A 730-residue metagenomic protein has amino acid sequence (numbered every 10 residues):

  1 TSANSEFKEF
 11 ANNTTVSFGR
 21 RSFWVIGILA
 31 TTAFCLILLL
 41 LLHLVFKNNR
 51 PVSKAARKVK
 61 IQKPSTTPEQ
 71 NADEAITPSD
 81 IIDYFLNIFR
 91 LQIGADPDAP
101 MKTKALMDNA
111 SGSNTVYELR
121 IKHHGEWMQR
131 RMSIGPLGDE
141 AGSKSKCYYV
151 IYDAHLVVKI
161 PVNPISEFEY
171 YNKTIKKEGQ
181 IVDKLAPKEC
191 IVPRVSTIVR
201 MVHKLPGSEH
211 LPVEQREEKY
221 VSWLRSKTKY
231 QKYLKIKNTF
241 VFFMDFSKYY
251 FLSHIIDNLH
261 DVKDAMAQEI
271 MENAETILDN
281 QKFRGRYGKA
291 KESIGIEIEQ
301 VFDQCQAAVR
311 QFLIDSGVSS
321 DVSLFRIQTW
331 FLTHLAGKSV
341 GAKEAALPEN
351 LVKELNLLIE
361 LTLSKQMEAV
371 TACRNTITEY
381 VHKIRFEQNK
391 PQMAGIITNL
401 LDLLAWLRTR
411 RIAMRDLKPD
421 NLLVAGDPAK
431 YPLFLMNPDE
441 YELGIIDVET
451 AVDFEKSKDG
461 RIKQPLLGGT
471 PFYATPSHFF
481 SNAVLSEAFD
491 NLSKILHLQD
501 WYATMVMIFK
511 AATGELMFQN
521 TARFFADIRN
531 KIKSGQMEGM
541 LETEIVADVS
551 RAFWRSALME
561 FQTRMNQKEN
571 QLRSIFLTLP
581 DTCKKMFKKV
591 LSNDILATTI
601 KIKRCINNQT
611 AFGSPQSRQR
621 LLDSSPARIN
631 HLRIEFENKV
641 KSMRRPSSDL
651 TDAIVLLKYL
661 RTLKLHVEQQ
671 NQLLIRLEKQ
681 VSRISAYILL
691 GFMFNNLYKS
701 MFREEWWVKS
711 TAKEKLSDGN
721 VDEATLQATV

Functional and structural regions predicted by a protein language model:
D73-L156: ATP-binding glycine-rich phosphate-binding loop
E74-P78, D279-K343, T513-V730: Helical subdomain adjoining the active site within ATP-dependent kinase catalytic cores
P136, S143-P212, A265-I298, F302 (+2 more regions): ATP-binding glycine-rich loop module of kinase domains
P193-K237: Short beta-strand micro-motifs within the conserved protein kinase catalytic domain, predominantly in the N-lobe
L234-F251: Conserved short submotifs of the Hanks-type protein kinase catalytic core that shape the nucleotide-binding pocket
I396-I397: Activation segment signature within eukaryotic-like protein kinase domains
L404-N437: Catalytic-loop of the protein kinase fold
R461-E487: Conserved activation segment of eukaryotic-like protein kinases, specifically the C-terminal portion of the activation
